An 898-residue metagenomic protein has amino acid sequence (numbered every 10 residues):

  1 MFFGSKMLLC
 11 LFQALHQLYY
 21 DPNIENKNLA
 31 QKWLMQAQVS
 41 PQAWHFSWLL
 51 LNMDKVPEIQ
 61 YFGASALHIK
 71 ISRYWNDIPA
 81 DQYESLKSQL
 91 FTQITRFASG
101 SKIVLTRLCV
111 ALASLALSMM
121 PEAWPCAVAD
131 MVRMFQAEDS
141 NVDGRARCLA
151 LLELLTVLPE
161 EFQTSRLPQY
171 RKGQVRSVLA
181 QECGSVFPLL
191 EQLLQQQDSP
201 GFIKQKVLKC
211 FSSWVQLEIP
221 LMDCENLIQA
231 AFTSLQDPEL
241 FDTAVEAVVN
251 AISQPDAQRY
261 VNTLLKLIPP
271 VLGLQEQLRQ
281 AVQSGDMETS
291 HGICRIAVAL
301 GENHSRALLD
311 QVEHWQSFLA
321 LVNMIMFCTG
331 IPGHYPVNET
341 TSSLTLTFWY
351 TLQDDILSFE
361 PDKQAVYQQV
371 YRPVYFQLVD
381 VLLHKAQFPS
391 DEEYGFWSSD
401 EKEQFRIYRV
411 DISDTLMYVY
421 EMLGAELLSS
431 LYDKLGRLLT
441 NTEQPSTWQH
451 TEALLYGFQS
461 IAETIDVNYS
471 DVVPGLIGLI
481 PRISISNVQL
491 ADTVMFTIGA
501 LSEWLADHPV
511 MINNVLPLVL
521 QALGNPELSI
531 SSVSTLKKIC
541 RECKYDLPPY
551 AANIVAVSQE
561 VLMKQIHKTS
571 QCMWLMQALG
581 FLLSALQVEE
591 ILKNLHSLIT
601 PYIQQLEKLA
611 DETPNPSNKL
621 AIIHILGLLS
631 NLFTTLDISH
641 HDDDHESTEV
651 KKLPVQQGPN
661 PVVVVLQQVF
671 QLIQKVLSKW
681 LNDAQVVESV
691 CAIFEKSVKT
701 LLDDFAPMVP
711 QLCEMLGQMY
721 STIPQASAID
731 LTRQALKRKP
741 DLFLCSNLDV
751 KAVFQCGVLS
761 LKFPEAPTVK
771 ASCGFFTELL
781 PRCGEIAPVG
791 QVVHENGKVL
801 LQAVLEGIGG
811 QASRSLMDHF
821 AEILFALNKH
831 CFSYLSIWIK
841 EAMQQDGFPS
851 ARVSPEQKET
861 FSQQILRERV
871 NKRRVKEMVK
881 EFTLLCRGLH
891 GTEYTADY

Functional and structural regions predicted by a protein language model:
F2-Y898: Karyopherin-beta/Importin-beta family HEAT-repeat alpha-solenoid scaffold
